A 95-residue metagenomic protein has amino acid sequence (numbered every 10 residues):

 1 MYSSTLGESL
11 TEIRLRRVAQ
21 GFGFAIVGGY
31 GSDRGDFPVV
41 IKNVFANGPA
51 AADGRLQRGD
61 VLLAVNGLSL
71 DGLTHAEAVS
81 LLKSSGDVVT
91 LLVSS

Functional and structural regions predicted by a protein language model:
M1-F22: Interdomain regulatory linker/hinge segments that flank or connect interaction modules in polarity/junction/synaptic
G7, L56, A64-T90: PDZ domains, with a preference for the canonical peptide-binding region formed by the helix
I13-R17, Y30, L81: Replace "in large, NTP-powered and nucleic-acid-processing enzymes" with "in large, NTP-powered factors and other
A19, A25-A64, L68-G72: PDZ/PDZ-like domain segments forming the peptide/carboxylate-binding groove, activating on the N-terminal beta-strands
